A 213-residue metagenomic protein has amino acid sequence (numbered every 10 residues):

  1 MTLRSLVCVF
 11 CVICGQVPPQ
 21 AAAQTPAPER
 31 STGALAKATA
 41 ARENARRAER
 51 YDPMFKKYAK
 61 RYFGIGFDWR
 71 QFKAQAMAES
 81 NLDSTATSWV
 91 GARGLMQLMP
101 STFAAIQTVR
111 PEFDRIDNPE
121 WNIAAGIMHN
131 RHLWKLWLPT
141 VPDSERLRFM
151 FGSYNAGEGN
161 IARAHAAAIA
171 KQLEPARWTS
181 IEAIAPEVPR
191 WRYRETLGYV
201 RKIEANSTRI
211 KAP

Functional and structural regions predicted by a protein language model:
L3-C14: Short, low-complexity, charge-dense intrinsically disordered segments
C14-Q20: C-terminal segment of classical bacterial N-terminal signal peptides
A21-A38, R42-A48, A104-M128, H132-P213: Non-catalytic cell-wall polysaccharide-engagement segments
R50, F67-F72, M77, V90-R93 (+1 more regions): Extracytoplasmic
K56, W69-K73, R148-F151, V200: Short, well-structured alpha-helical segments
A59-F67, P139: Short, charged helix-capping/linker segments at alpha-helix termini
F72, S80, A92-R93, P100-T102 (+1 more regions): Acidic/His-rich structured neighborhood in mature extracellular/periplasmic domains
A86-I106, I169-Q172: Short, surface-exposed glycine/acidic/tryptophan-bearing loops
